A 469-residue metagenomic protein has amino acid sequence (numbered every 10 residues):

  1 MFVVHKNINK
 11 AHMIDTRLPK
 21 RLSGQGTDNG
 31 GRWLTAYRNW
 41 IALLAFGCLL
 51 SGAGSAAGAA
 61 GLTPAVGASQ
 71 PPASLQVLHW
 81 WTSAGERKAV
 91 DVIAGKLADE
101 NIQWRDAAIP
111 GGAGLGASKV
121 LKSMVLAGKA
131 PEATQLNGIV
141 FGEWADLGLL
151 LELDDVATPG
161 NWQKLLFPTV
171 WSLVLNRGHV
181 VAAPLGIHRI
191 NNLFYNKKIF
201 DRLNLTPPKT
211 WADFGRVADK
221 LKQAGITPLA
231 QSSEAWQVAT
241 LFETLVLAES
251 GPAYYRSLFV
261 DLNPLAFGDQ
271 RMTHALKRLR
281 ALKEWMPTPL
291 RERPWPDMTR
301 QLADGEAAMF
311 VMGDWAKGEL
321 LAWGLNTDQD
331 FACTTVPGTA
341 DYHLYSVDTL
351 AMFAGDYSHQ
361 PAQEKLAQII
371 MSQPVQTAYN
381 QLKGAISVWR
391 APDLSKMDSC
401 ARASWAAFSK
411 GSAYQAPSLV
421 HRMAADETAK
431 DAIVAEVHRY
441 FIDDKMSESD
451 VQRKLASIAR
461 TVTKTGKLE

Functional and structural regions predicted by a protein language model:
F2-H5, N9, I14, G54-E143 (+4 more regions): Conserved N-terminal structural module of periplasmic/extracytoplasmic solute-binding proteins
P71, G95, R202, E284 (+2 more regions): Extracytoplasmic/periplasmic substrate-recognition and gating elements
S123-M124, A130-E132, Q163-Y195, T227-P228 (+2 more regions): A structural signal for short loop-to-beta-strand junctions that line the ligand-binding cleft of periplasmic/secreted
G138-N191, G215, L241-E243, D328 (+1 more regions): Hinge/lid segment of periplasmic solute-binding proteins
D154-L166, S233, E249-H274, A322-N326 (+1 more regions): Short, solvent-exposed loop/beta-turn-alpha elements that line the ligand-binding surface or hinge of extracytoplasmic
N176-L185, N191, G215-P264, A307: Extracytoplasmic/periplasmic solute-binding protein
P184, L344, A385-A391, W405-V462: C-terminal capping/gating helix-and-loop segments adjacent to ligand/active sites or protein-protein/ligand interfaces
A218-L221, V260-R291: Glycine-centered hinge/linker elements that transmit conformational signals in sensory and ligand-binding systems
